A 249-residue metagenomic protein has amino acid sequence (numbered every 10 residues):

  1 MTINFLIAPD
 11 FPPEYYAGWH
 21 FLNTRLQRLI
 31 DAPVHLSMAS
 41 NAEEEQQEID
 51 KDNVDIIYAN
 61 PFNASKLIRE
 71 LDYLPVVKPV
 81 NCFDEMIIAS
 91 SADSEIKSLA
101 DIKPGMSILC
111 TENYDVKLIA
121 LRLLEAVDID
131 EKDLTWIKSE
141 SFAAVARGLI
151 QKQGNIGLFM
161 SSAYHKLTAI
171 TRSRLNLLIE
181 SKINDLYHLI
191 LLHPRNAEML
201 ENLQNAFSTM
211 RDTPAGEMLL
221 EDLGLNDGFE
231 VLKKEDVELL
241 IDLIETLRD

Functional and structural regions predicted by a protein language model:
M1-N53, A59-F62, A215-D249: N-terminal hydrophobic or amphipathic helices and topogenic motifs
M1-P9, N81-S90, R172-M210, L225-L243: Periplasmic-binding protein-like
I3-L29, E85-A146, S162: Bilobed "Venus flytrap"/periplasmic-binding protein-like clamshell domains and structurally analogous long
L36-Q47, K132-R147, N184-D185: Short helix-initiation/N-cap motifs at beta->coil->alpha
Q47-D101: Acidic, polar ligand-binding/catalytic clefts
Y58-E70, G148-R174: A ligand-binding cleft/hinge motif common to bilobed small-molecule-binding domains
L74-P79, E131-W136, G157, N176-E180: Short hydrophobic/aromatic-enriched beta-strand-loop microsegments
